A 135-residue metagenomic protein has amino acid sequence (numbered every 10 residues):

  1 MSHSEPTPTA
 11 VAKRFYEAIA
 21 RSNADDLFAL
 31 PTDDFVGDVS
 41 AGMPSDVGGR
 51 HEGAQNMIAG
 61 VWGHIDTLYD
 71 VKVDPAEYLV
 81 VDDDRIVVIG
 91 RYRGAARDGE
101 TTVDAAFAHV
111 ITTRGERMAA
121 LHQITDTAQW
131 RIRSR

Functional and structural regions predicted by a protein language model:
M1-L30, I132-R135: Short, low-complexity N-terminal intrinsically disordered segments enriched in polar/charged residues
S2-S4, W62-R135: A beta-strand edge to alpha-helix "cap/lid" segment located at domain peripheries
A12-F15, D26-P31, F35, G53 (+4 more regions): Hydrophobic pocket/interface hotspot
A12-S22, S45-G49, I65-Y69, I89-R91: Short, mixed-charge, low-aromatic patches
I19, S40-A41, T102: Short hydrophobic/aromatic segments of transmembrane alpha-helices and their interfaces
F28, V47-R50, R97-E100: Alpha-helix N-cap/helix-start motif
T32-D82: A solvent-exposed, acidic/Ser-Thr-rich amphipathic alpha-helical stretch
